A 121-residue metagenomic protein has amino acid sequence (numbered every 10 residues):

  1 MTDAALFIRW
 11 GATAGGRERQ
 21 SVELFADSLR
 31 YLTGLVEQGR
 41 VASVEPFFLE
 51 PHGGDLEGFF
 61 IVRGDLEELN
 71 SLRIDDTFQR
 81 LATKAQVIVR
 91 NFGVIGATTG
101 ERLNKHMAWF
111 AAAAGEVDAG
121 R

Functional and structural regions predicted by a protein language model:
M1-D55, G64-I74, V94-R121: Short S/T/G/P-rich N-terminal loop/turn motif that feeds into the first structured element of a domain
V62-G64, K84: Short, surface-exposed basic-aromatic patches at helix termini and helix-loop junctions that form
R80-T98: Conserved short beta-strand edge segments in small beta-sheet-based binding/regulatory domains
